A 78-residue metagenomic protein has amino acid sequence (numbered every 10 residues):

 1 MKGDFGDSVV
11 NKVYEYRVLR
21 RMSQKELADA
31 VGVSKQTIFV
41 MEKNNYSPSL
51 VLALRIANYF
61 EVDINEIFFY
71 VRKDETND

Functional and structural regions predicted by a protein language model:
M1-D4, F68-D78: Short, charged recognition helix plus adjacent turn of helix-turn-helix-like nucleic-acid-binding domains
D7, R17-L19, S47: Short amphipathic helical patch at the helix-1/turn junction of helix-turn-helix
N11-A30: Short basic helix-loop element that most often maps to the first helix and adjoining turn of HTH DNA-binding modules
E26, T37, E66: Residues in the helix-turn-helix
V33-Y46: Recognition helix of helix-turn-helix/homeodomain-like DNA-binding domains that insert into the DNA major groove
V51-E66: DNA major-groove recognition helix of helix-turn-helix/homeodomain DNA-binding modules
